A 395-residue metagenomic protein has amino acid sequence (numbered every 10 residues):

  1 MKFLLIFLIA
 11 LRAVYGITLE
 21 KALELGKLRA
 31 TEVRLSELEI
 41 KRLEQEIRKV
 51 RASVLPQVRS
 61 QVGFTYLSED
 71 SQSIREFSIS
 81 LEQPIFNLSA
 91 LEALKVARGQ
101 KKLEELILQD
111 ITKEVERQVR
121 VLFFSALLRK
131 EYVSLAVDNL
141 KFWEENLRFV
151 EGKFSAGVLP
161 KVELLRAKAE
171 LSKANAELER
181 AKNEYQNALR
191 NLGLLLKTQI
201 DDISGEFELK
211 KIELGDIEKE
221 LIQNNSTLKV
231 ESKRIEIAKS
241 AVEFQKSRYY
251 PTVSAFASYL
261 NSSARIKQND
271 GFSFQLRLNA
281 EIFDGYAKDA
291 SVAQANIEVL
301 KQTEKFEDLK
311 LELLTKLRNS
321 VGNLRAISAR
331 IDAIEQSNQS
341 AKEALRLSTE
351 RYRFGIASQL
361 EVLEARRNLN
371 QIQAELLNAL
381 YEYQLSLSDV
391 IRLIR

Functional and structural regions predicted by a protein language model:
F3-R12: Sec-dependent N-terminal signal peptides
Y15-R59, R98, V158-K161, L196-K239 (+1 more regions): Bacterial Sec-pathway N-terminal export signals of envelope proteins
I17, T112-Q223, S320-N323, I327 (+2 more regions): Periplasmic alpha-helical coiled-coil/stalk elements that build and connect Gram-negative outer-membrane
R34, Q57-I74, P84-D110, K229 (+3 more regions): Small/polar (Gly/Ser/Thr/Ala-rich) solvent-exposed segments that form structured loops/beta-strands/short helices used
L35-V50, I111-D138, E145-L147, E151-G152 (+4 more regions): Amphipathic alpha-helical coiled-coil segments
S71-Q72, N146, A176-E179, N183 (+5 more regions): Outer-membrane beta-barrel domain signature
S78-S80, F123, S254, Q275-R277 (+1 more regions): Membrane-embedded beta-strand positions in outer-membrane beta-barrel channels/transporters
